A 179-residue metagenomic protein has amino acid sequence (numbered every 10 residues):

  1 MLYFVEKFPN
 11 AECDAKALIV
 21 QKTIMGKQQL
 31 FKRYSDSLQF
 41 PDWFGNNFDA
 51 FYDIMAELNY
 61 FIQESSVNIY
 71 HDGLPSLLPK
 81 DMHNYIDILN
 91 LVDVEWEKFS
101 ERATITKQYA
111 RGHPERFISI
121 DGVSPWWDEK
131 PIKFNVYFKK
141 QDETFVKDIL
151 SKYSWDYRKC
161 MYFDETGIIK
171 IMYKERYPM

Functional and structural regions predicted by a protein language model:
M1-F44, F48-M179: Eukaryotic endosomal/vacuolar membrane-trafficking regulators centered on PX-domain-mediated PI3P pathways
